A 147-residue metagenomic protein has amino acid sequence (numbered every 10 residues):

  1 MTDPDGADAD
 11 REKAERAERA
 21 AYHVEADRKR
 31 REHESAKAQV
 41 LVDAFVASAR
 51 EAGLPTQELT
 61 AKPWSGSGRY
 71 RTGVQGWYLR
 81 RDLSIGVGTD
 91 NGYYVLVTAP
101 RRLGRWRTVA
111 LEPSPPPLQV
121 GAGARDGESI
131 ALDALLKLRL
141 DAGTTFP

Functional and structural regions predicted by a protein language model:
M1-D3, T89-N91, D133: Charged/polar interaction segments and conserved charged motifs
M1-Y70: N-terminal domain-onset segments
F45, A49, V95, L118-V120 (+1 more regions): Generic structural hydrophobic/aromatic packing signal, biased to beta-strands
A52-Q57, L83, N91, S114-L118: Generic structural motif recognizing short loop/turn segments at the entrances and edges of beta-strands
T60-V97: Amphipathic, interaction-prone secondary-structure segments
V87-P113: Intrinsically disordered, low-complexity regulatory segments enriched in Ser/Thr/Pro and charged residues
W106-P147: Helix-rich interaction surfaces within compact, conserved domain-sized segments that mediate assembly or partner
